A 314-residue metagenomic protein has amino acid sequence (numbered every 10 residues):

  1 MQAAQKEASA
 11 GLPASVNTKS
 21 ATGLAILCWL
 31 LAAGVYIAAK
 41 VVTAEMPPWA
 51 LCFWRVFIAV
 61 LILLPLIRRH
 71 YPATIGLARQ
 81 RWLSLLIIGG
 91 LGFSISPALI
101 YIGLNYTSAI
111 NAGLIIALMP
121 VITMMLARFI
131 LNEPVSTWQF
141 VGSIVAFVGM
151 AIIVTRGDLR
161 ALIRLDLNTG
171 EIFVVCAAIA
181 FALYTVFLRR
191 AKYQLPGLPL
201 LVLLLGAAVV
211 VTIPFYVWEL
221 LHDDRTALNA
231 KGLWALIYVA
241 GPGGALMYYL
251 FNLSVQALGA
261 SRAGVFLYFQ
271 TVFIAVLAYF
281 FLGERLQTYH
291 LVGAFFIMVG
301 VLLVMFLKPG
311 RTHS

Functional and structural regions predicted by a protein language model:
Q2-F53, I163-R190, S314: Glycine-/small-residue-enriched transmembrane alpha-helix faces in small-molecule transporters and effluxers
K19-L24, A50-P65, I87, V141-I152 (+3 more regions): Hydrophobic alpha-helical transmembrane segments of multi-pass integral membrane proteins, especially transporters
L31, V35-Y36, L64-N111, I115-I116 (+2 more regions): Specific transmembrane alpha-helical segments of multi-pass solute transporters/efflux pumps, especially DMT/EamA
I37-E45, N105, V154-L167, W218-L236 (+1 more regions): Membrane-interface helix termini and inter-helical loops of multi-pass transporters
V42, L51, R55, G103 (+7 more regions): Hydrophobic/aromatic residues within transmembrane alpha-helices of multi-pass small-molecule transporters
A50-L61, P97-F140, A177, A260-Y279: Specific alpha-helical transmembrane segments that line the substrate/conduction pathway and gating interfaces
W54, P97, N111-L118, F187-V210 (+1 more regions): Helix-helix packing/entry segments at the starts of transmembrane helices
L63, V135-G157, L277, Y289-K308: Hydrophobic transmembrane alpha-helices of multi-pass small-molecule transport proteins
